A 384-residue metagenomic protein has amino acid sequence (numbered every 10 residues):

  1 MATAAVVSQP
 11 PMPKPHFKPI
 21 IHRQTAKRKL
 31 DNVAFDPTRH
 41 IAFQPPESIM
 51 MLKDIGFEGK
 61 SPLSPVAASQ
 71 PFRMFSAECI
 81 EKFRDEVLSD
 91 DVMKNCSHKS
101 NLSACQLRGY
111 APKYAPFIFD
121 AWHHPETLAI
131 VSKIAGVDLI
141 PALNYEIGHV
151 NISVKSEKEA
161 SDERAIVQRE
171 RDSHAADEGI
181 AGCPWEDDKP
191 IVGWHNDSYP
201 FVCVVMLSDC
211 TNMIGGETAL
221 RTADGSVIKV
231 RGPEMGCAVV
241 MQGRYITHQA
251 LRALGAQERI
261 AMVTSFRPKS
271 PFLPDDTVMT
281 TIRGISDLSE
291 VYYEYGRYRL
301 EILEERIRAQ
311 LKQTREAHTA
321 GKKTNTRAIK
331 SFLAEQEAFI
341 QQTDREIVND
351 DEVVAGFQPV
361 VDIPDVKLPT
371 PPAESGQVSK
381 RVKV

Functional and structural regions predicted by a protein language model:
M1-G109, A121-H124, T281-V384: N-terminal auxiliary "cap/dimerization" subdomain that precedes the catalytic jelly-roll/cupin core of mononuclear
Q70-S156, D162-S173: Signature of the catalytic double-stranded beta-helix
L139-I140, V192-W194, R252: Beta-strand elements of modular eukaryotic interaction domains
I147, K189-I191, S198-V202, G215 (+2 more regions): Extracellular structured ligand-interaction cores
E157-N196, V204, T218-R221, S226-V230 (+1 more regions): Eukaryotic long, low-complexity intrinsically disordered regulatory regions enriched in serine/proline and acidic/polar
G193-M213, S265-P268: Short, conserved beta-strand element in jelly-roll/cupin
M213-R315: Catalytic core of Fe(II)/2-oxoglutarate
